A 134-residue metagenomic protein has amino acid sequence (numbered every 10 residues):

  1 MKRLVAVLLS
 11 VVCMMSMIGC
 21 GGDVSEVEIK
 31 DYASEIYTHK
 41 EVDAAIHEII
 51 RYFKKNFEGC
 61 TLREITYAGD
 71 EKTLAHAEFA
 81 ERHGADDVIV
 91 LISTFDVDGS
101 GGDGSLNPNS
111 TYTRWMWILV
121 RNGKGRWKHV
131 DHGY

Functional and structural regions predicted by a protein language model:
M1-G22: Sec-dependent N-terminal signal peptides of Gram-positive bacterial secreted proteins and lipoproteins
L8-V11, E28, S110, I118: Residue-level signal for the start and early helices of compact helical domains
G19-T111: Flexible low-complexity loop/turn motifs enriched in small/helix-breaking residues
Y112-Y134: Short beta-strand edge/turn micro-motifs at domain boundaries
